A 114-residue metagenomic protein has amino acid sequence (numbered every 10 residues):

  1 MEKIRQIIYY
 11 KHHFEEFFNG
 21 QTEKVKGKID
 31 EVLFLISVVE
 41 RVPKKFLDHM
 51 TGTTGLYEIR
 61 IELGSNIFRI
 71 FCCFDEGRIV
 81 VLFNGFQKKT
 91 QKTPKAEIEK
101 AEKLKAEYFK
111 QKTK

Functional and structural regions predicted by a protein language model:
M1-I67, E76-V80, K88-K114: Basic, Lys/Arg-enriched alpha-helical interface segments
F83: ATP-dependent carboxylate-activation loops
